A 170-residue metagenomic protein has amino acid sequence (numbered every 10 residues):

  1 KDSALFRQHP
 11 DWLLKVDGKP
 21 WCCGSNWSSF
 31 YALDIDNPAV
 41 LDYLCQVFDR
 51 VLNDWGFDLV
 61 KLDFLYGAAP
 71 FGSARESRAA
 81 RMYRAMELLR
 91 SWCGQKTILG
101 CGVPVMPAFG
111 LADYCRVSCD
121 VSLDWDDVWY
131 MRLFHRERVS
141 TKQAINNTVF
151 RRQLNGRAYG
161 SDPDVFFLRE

Functional and structural regions predicted by a protein language model:
D2-D42, Q46, R90-E170: Glycan-recognition surfaces
Y43-G72: Active-site groove signature of glycoside hydrolases
A68-M82: Active-site cleft segment of glycoside hydrolase catalytic domains centered on the general acid/base Glu
R78-K96: Alpha-helix-loop-beta-strand connector modules within alpha/beta enzyme cores
